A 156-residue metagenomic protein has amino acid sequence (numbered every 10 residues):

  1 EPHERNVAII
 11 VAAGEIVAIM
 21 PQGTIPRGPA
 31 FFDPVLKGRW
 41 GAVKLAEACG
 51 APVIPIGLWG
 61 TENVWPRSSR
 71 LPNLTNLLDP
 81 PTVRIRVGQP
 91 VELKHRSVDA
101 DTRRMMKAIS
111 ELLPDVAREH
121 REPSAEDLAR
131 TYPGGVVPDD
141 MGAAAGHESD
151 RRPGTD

Functional and structural regions predicted by a protein language model:
E1: Short acidic-hydrophobic, aromatic-tinged amphipathic segments that line or gate anion-handling sites
E4-D156: Non-catalytic C-terminal accessory region of glycerolipid acyltransferases and related lyso-lipid remodeling enzymes
